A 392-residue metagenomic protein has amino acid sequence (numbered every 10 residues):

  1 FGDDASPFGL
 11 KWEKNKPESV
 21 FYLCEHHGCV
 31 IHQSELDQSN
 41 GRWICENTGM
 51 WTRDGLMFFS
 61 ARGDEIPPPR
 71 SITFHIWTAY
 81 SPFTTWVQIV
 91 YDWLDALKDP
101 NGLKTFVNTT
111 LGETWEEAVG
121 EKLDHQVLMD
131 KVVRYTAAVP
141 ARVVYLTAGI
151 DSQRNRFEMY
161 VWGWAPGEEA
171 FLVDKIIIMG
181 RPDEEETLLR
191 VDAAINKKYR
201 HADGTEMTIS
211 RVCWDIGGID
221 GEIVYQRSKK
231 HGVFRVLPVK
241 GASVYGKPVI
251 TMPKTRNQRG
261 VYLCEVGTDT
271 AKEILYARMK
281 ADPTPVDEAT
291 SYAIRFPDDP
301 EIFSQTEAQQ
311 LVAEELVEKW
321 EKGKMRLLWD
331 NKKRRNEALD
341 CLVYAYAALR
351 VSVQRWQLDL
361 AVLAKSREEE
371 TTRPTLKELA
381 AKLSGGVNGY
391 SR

Functional and structural regions predicted by a protein language model:
F1-G2, H32-E35, T84-V87, V119 (+4 more regions): Short helix/loop capping segments that flank catalytic or ligand/cofactor-binding pockets
F1-I76: Cys/His-rich short segments
S19, L23-H27, P100, F106-V127 (+5 more regions): Mg2+-dependent endonuclease catalytic cores in nucleic-acid-processing enzymes, primarily RNase H-like
H27-C29, L36, A79, S152-N155 (+4 more regions): An acidic- and aromatic-residue-enriched active-site/binding cleft used to recognize and process polar
Q33-D37, W115-G120, E158, A347-L358: Intrinsically disordered or highly flexible coil/loop and linker segments, enriched in small and charged/polar residues
E46, T52-T147, Y160: A contiguous, basic/glycine-rich beta-loop/short-helix subdomain that forms a polymer-engagement track
I72, I76, T84-I89, N108 (+1 more regions): Extracellular low-complexity, Gly/Ser/Thr-rich intrinsically disordered linkers and protease-sensitive activation/hinge
V143-I150, R154-I177: Internal mixed beta-strand/loop scaffold within catalytic domains of large alpha/beta enzymes
